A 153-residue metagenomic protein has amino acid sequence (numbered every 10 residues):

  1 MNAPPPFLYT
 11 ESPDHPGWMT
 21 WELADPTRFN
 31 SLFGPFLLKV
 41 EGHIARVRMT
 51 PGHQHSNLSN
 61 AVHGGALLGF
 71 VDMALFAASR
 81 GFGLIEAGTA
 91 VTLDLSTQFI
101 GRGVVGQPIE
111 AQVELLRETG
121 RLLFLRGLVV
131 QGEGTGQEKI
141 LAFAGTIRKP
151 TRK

Functional and structural regions predicted by a protein language model:
M1-D14, G103-V105, E114-K153: HotDog/MaoC-like acyl-thioester-processing domains
M1-Q54: Non-catalytic linker/capping segments at the edges of enzyme domains
L37-L38, T92, L115: A structural signal for short, hydrophobic beta-strand segments that form beta-sheets in beta-rich/all-beta domains
H43-A45, G64, T89-L95, Q107-I109 (+2 more regions): A generic structural signal for short beta-strands and their flanking turns/coil linkers
R46, V71, L75, A111-V113 (+1 more regions): Residue-level detection of beta-strand scaffold positions
R48-A78: Hot-dog-fold acyl-thioester-processing enzymes
R48-T50, S96-Q98, Q112-E114, L128 (+1 more regions): Residue-level recognition of well-ordered beta-strand positions that form the cores of beta-sheet-rich folds across
F76-E110: Hydrophobic beta-strand-centered segment that forms part of the acyl-chain substrate-binding groove
